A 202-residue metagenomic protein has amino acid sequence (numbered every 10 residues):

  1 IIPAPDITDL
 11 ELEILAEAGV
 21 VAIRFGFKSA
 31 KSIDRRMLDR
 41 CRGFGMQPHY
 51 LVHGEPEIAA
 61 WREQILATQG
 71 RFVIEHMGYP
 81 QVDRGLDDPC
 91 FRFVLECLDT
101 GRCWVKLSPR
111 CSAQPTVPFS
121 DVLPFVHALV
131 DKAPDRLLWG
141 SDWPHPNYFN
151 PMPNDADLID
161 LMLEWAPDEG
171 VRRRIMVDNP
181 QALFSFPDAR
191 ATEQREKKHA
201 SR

Functional and structural regions predicted by a protein language model:
I1-P3, K106, G140, M176: Short beta-strand segments
I1-P5, A22-R24: Short, well-structured secondary-structure segments
A4-L15, I33, P89-C90: Short, acidic/polar
P5, M77, S141-W143: Active-site metal-binding loops of divalent metal-dependent hydrolases
D9-L10, Q81-D83, P146-N150: Short catalytic/ligand-binding loop motif for oxyanion handling, primarily in non-cytosolic enzymes, centered on
E13-K28: Glycine-rich phosphate-binding "P-loop"
V21, A30-W139, D188, E193: Catalytic pocket-lining loop regions of alpha/beta-barrel enzymes, especially the amidohydrolase/enolase/GH5 lineages
P134-R136, N150-R202: Mid-to-C-terminal alpha-helical segments outside catalytic/metal-binding sites
